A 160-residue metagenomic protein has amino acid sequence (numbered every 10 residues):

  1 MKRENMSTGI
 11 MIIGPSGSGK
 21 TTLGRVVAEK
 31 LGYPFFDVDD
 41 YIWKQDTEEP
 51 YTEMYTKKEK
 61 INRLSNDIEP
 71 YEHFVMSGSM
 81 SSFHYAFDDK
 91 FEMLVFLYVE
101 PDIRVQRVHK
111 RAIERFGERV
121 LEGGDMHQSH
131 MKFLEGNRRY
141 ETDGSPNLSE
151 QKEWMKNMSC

Functional and structural regions predicted by a protein language model:
M1-N5, K30, E135-C160: NTP-dependent small-molecule kinase module
G9: Walker A (P-loop) ATP-phosphate-binding motif of ABC ATPase nucleotide-binding domains
I12: Hydrophobic anchor at the beta1->P-loop junction of P-loop NTPases
S16: The conserved Walker
T21: Walker A/P-loop
R25, E29-E69: Conserved substrate/cofactor phosphate-moiety recognition/catalytic segment in nucleotide-dependent phosphotransferases
K57-D102: Glycine-rich phosphate-binding loop used to anchor ATP phosphates in small-molecule kinases, encompassing both
L94, Y98-E150: A glycine- and Lys/Arg-enriched "phosphate-lid" helix/loop adjacent to the NTP-binding pocket of small-molecule kinases
